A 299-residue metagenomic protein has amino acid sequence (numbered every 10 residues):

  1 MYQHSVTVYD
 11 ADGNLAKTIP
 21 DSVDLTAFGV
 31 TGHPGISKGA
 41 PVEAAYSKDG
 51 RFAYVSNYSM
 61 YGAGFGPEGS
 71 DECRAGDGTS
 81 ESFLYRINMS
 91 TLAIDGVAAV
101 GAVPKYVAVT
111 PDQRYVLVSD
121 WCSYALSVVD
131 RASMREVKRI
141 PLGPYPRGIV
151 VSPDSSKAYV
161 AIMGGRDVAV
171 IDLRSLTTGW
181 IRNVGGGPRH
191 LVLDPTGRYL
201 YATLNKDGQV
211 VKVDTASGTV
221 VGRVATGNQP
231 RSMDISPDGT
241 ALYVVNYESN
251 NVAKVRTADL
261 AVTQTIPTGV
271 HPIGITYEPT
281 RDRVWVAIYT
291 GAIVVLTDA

Functional and structural regions predicted by a protein language model:
M1-A299: Predominantly soluble domains enriched in secretory-pathway, periplasmic, or organellar proteins
